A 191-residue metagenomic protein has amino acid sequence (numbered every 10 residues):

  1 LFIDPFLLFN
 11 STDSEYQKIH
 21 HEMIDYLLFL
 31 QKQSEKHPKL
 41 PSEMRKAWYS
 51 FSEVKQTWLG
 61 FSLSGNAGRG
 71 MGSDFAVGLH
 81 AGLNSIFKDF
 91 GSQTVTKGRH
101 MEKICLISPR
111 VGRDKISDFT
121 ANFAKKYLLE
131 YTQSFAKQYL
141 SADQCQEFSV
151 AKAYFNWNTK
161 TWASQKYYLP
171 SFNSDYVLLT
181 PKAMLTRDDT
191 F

Functional and structural regions predicted by a protein language model:
L1-F191: Nuclease-adjacent, charged terminal/linker segments that flank catalytic cores
